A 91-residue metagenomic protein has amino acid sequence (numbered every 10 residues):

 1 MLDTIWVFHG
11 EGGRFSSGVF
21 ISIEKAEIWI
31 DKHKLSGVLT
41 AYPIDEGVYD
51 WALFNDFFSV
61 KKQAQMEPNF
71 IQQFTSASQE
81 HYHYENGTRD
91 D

Functional and structural regions predicted by a protein language model:
M1-S16, K25, L35, Y42: Short aromatic-glycine-(Arg/Gly/Cys) micro-motifs in beta-strand/loop hairpins
A26-I30: Short amphipathic alpha-helices within nucleic acid-binding modules
K32-D91: Short, mixed-charge low-complexity intrinsically disordered segments
